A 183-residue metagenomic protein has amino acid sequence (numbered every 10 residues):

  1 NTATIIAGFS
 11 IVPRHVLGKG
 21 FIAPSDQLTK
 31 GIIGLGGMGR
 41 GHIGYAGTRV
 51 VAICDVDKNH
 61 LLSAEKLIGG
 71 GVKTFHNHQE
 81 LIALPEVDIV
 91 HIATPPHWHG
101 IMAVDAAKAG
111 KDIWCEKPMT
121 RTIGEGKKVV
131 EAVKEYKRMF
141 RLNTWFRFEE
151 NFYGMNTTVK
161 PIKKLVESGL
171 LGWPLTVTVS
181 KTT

Functional and structural regions predicted by a protein language model:
N1-C115, G124-M139: N-terminal glycine-/serine-/threonine-rich beta1-alpha1-beta2 phosphate-ribose binding loop of Rossmann-like
D112-W114, T120-T183: A contiguous active-site-proximal alpha/beta segment in oxidoreductase catalytic domains
